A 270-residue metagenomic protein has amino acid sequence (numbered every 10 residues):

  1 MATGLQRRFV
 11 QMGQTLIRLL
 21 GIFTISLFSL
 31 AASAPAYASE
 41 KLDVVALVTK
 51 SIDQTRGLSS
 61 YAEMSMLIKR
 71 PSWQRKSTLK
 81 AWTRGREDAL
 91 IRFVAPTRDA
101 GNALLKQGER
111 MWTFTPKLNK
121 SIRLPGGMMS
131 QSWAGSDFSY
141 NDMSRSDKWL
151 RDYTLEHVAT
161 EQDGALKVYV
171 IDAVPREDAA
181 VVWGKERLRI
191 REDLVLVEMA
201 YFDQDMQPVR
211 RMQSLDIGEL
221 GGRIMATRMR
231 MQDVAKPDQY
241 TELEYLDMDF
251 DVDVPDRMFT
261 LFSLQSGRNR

Functional and structural regions predicted by a protein language model:
M1-L16: N-terminal secretory signal peptides that target proteins for export/translocation
R18-A31: Bacterial N-terminal signal peptides
A34-A38: Sec/Tat signal peptide C-region and signal peptidase I cleavage site
S39-S59, S65, Q74-R75, A100-A103 (+3 more regions): Flexible, processing/modification-adjacent segments and terminal tails in exported/periplasmic/extracellular proteins
S51, L79-T83, Q213-E219: Extended lipid/amphipathic-ligand handling interfaces
Y61-L90, V94-T97: N-terminal, post-signal-peptide region of Sec/Tat-exported proteins
D88-A89, M111, S121, L196: Hydrophobic residues embedded in beta-strands of well-ordered beta-sheets
R123, S144, G164-T260: Gly/Pro-enriched, hydrophobic low-complexity segments that function as extracytoplasmic propeptides/linkers
